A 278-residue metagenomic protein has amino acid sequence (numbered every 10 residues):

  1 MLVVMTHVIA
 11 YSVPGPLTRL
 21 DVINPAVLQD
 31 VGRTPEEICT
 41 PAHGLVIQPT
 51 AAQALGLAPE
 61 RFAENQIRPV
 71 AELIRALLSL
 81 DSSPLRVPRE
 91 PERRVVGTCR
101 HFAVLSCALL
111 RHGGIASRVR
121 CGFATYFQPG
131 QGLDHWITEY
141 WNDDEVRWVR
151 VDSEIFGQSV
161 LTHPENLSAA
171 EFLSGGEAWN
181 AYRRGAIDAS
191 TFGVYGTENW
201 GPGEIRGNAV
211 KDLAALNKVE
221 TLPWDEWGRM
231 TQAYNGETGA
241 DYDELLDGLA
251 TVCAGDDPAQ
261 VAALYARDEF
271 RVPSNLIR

Functional and structural regions predicted by a protein language model:
M1-V4: Short, Lys/Arg-enriched N-terminal segments with co-localized hydrophobic residues within the first ~10-30 amino acids
T6-R93: Secondary-structure boundary elements
H7-G15, C39-T40, G44-P49, A54-R61 (+3 more regions): His-Asp-centered catalytic microenvironments across diverse enzyme cores, prominently the transglutaminase-like
E64-W136: Active-site neighborhood of thiol-dependent amide/isopeptide-bond enzymes
